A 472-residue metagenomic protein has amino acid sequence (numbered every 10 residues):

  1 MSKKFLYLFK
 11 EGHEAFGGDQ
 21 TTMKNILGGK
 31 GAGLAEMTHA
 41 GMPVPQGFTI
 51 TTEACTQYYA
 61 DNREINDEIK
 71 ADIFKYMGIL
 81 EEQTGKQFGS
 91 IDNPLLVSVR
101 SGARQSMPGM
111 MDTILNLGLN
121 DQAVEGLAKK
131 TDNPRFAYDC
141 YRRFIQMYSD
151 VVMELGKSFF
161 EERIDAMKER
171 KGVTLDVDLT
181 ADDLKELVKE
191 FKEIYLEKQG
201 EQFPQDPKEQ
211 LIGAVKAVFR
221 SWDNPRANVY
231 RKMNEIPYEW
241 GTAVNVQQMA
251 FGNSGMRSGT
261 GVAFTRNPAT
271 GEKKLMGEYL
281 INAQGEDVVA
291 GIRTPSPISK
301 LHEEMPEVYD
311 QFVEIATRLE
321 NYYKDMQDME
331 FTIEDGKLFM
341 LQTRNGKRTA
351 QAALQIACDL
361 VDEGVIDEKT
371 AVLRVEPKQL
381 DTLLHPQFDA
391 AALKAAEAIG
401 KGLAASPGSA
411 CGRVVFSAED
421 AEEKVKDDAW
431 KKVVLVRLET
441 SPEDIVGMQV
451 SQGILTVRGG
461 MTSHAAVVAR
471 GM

Functional and structural regions predicted by a protein language model:
M1-A396, W430-V434, E439-V446, Q452 (+2 more regions): Nucleotide/phosphate-binding sheet-loop regions of phosphoryl- and nucleotidyl-transfer enzymes
K401-E443: Extended, non-globular alpha-helical segments
L455: Beta1/beta-strand and adjacent pyrophosphate-binding region of the FAD-binding site in flavoprotein oxidoreductases
V467: Glycine-rich phosphate-binding/hydrolytic loop that grips phosphoryl groups
